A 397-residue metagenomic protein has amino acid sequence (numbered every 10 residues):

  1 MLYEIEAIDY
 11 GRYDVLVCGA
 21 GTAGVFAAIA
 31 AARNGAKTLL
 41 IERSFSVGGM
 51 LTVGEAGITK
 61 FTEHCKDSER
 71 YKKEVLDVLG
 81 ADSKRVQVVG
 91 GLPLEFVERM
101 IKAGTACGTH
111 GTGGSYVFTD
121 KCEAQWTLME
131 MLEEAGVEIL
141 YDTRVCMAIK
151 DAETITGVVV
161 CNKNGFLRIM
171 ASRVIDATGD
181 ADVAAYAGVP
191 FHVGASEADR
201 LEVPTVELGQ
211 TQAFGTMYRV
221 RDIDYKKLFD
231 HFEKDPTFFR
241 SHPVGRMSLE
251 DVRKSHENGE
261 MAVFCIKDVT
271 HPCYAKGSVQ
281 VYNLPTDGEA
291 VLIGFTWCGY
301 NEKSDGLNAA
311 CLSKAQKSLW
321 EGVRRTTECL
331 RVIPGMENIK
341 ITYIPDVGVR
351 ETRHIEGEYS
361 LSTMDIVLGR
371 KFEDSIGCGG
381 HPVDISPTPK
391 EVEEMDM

Functional and structural regions predicted by a protein language model:
M1-V15, N34: Extreme N-terminal leader/targeting segments of oxidoreductases
E4-I5, A30, A36-K37, E42-M147 (+2 more regions): Conserved N-terminal/central alpha/beta ligand/cofactor-binding core
I5, M50, Y71, G111 (+6 more regions): Flavin (FAD/FMN)-binding glycine-rich loop and adjacent Rossmann-like elements that form
D14, T156, S172: Conserved acidic residues
V15-L39: N-terminal Rossmann-like FAD-binding beta1-loop-alpha1 element of flavoenzymes
F26, A30-A31, R43, V174 (+1 more regions): Hydrophobic/aromatic ligand-binding patch that stacks against planar heteroaromatic rings of cofactors or nucleotides
M131-L132, E138, V159, D176-G179: N-terminal glycine-rich phosphate/pyrophosphate-binding loop and immediately adjacent elements
A152-V158: Short, hydrophobic/aromatic-rich segments at coil-to-beta transitions
